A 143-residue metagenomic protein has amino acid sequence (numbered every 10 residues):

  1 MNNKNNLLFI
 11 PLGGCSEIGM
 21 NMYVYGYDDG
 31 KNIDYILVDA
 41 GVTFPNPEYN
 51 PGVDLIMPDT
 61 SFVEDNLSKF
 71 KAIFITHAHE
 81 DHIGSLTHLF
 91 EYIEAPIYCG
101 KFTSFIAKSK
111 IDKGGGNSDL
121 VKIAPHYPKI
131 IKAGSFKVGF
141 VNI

Functional and structural regions predicted by a protein language model:
M1-N2: C-terminal regulatory/interaction regions
N5-L12, E17-D29, K129-I143: Catalytic core of the metallo-beta-lactamase
E17-M20, Y27-I75, T87-H88, Y92 (+3 more regions): Pre-active-site segment of Zn-dependent metallo-hydrolases
H82: N-terminal Rossmann-fold NAD(P) dinucleotide-binding loop
Y92-I93, G134: Short, structured coil segments at secondary-structure junctions
T103-I143: Metallo-beta-lactamase
